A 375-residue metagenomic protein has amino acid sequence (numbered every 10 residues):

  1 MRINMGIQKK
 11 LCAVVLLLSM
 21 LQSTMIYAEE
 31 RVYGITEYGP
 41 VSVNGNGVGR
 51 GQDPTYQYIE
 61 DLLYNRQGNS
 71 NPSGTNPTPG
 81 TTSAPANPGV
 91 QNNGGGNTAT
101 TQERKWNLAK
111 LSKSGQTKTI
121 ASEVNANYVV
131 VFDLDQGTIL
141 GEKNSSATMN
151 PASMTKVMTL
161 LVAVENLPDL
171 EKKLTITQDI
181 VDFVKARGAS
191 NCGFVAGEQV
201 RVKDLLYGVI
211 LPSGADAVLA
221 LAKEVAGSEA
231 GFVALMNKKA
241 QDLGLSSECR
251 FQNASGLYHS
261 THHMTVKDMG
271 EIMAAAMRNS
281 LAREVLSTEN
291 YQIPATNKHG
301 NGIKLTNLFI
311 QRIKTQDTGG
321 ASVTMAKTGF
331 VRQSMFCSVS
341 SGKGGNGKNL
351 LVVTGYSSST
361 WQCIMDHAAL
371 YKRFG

Functional and structural regions predicted by a protein language model:
I3-C12: Bacterial N-terminal signal peptides that target proteins for export
V14-Q22: Bacterial N-terminal signal peptides
M25-G141, S145-M149, L167-P168, K173 (+4 more regions): Structured C-terminal helix/loop/strand segments within mature extracytoplasmic catalytic/sensor domains
E30-G39, G47, Y58-D61, R66 (+3 more regions): Active-site-adjacent loops and short helices of periplasmic peptidoglycan-processing enzymes
L243-G244, S280, E289, T328: Residues at alpha-helix termini
R278-G319: Conserved active-site loop region of the serine DD-peptidase/beta-lactamase
